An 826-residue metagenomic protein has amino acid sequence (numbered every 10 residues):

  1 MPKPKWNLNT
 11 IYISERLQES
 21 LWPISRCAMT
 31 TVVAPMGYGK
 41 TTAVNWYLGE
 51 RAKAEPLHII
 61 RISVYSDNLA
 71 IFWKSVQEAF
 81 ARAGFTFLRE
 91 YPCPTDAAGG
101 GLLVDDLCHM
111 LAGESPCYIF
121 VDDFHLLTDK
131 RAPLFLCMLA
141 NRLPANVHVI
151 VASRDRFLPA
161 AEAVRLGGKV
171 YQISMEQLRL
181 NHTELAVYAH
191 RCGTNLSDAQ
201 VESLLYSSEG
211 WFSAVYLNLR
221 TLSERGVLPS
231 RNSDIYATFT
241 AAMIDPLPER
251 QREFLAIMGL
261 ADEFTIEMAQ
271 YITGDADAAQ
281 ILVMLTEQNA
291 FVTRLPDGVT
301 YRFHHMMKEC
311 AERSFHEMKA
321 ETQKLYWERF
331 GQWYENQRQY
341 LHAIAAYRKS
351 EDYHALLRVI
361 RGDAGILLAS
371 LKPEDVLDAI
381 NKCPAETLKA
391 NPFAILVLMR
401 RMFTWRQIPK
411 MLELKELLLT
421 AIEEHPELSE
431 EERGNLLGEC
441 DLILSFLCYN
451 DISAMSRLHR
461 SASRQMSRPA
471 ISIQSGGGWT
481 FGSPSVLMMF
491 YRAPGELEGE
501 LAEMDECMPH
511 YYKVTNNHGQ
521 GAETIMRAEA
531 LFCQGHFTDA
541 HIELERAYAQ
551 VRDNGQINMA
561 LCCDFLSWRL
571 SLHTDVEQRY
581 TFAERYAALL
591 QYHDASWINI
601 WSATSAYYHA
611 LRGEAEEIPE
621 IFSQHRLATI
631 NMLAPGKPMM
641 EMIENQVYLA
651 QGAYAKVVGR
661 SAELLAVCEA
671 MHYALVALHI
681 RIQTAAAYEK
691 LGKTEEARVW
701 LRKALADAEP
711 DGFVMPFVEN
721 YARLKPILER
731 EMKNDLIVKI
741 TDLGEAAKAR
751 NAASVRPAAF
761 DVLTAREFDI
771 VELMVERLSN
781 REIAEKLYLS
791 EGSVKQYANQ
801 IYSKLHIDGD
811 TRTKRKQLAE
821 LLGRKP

Functional and structural regions predicted by a protein language model:
T30-R61: P-loop NTPase Walker A phosphate-binding motif
N45, A199, A237-H316, L325: C-terminal boundary/linker of central alpha/beta nucleotide-binding cores
L107-A132: Conserved P-loop NTPase "ATPase switch" module shared by AAA+ and STAND
R156, Q172, V187-F239, P246-E253 (+4 more regions): Amphipathic alpha-helical "lid/sensor" segments that cap RecA-like P-loop NTPase cores
E321-A394, L398-R401, K410, L414: Extended alpha-helical scaffolding segments used for macromolecular assembly and cargo binding
L341-H342, D352-Y353, L428-G438, P469-V486 (+7 more regions): Alpha-solenoid helical repeat architecture
T387-C562: Internal alpha-solenoid helical repeat scaffolds
R777-K816: Recognition helix of helix-turn-helix DNA-binding domains
